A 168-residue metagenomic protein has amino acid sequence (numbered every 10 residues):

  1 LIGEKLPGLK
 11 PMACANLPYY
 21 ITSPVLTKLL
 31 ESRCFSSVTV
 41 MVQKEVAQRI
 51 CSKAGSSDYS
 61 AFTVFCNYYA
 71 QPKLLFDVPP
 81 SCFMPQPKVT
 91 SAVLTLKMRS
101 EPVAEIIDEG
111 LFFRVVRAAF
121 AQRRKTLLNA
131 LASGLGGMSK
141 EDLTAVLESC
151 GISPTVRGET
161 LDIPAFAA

Functional and structural regions predicted by a protein language model:
L1-R114, A118, E148, E159: Catalytic cores of RNA-modifying enzymes
M98, L111, V116-A168: C-terminal lobe and adjacent flexible extensions of AdoMet/dcAdoMet transferase-like proteins
